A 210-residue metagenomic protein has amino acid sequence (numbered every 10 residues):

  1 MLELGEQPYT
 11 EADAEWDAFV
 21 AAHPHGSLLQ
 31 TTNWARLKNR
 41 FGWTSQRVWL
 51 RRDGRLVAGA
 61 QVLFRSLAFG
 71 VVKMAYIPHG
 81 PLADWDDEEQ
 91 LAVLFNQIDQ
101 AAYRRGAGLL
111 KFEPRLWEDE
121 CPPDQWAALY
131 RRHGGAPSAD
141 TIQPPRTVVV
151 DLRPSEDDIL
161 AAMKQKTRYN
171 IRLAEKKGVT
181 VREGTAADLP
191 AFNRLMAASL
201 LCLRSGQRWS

Functional and structural regions predicted by a protein language model:
L2-V71, P114-C121, A128-S210: A conserved beta-strand-loop-helix scaffold within acyl/acetyltransferase catalytic domains
G70-D140: Acyl-donor binding region in acyl/amide transferases
